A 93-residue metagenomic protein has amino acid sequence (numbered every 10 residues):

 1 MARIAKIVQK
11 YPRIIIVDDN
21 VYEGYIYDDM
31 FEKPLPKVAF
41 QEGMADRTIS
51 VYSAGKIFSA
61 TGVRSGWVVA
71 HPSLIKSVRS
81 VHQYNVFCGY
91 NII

Functional and structural regions predicted by a protein language model:
M1-I16, Y22-A60: Active-site pre-lysine segment of PLP-dependent enzymes
R47-I93: PLP-dependent aminotransferase class I/II
